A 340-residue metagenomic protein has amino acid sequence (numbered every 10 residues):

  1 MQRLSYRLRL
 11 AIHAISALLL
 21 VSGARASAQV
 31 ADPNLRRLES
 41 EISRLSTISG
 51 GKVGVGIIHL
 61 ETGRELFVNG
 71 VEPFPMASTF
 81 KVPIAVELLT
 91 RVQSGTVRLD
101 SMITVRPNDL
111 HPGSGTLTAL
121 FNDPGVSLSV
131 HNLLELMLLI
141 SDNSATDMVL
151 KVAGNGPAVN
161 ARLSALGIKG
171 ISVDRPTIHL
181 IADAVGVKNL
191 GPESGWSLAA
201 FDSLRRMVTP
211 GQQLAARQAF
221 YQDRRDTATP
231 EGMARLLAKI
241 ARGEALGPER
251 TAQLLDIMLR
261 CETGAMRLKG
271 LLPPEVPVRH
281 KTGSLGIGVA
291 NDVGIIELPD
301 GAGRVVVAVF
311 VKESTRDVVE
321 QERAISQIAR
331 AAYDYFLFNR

Functional and structural regions predicted by a protein language model:
M1-R7: N-terminal secretory signal peptides that target proteins for export/translocation
A11-S22: Bacterial N-terminal signal peptides
A24-S27: Sec/Tat signal peptide C-region and signal peptidase I cleavage site
Q29-L45, K151, G156, Q218 (+1 more regions): Structured C-terminal helix/loop/strand segments within mature extracytoplasmic catalytic/sensor domains
Q29-V187: Active-site-adjacent loops and short helices of periplasmic peptidoglycan-processing enzymes
R64, L120-N122, A215-Q218, V309-V311: A short small-residue
P75, G170-E249: Active-site-proximal helix/loop microenvironment of the serine DD-peptidase/beta-lactamase transpeptidase fold
